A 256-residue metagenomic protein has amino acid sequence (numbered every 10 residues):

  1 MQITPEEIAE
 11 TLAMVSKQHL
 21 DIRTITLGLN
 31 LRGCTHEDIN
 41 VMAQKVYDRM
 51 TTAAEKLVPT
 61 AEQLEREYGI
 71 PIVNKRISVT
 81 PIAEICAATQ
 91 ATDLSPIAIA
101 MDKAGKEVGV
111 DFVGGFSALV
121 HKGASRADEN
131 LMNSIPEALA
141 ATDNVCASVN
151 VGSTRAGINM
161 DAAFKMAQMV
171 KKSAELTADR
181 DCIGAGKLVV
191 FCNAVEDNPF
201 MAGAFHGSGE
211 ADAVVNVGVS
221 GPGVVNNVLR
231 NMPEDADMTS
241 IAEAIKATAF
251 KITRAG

Functional and structural regions predicted by a protein language model:
M1-N133, V149-Q168, I183-F191, V195-G209 (+1 more regions): Metallocofactor- and cofactor-centric catalytic cores in central/energy metabolism, strongly enriched
A138-L139: Short secondary-structure subsegments characteristic of cysteine-rich extracellular domains
V145: Conserved ASCE/P-loop NTPase catalytic core
